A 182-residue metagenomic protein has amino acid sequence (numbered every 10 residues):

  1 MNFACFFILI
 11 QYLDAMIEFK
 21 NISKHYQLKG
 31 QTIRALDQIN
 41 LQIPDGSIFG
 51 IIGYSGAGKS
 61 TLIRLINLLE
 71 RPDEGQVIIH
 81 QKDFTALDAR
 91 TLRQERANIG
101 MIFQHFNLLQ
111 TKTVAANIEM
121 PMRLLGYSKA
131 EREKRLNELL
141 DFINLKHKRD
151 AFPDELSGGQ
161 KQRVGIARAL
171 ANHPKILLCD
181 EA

Functional and structural regions predicted by a protein language model:
I52-Y54: The feature captures the beta-strand-to-loop junction immediately N-terminal to the Walker
N67: Helix-to-loop junction immediately C-terminal to a conserved catalytic motif
G75-F84, E95: Conserved ABC transporter NBD signature motif
K112-M120: Short coil-to-helix segment of the ABC ATPase nucleotide-binding domain corresponding to the Q-loop/switch region
F152-L156, Q160: Conserved ABC ATPase signature
H173: Conserved catalytic motifs of ABC-family nucleotide-binding domains
L177-D180: Catalytic Walker B motif of ABC-type/P-loop ATPase nucleotide-binding domains
